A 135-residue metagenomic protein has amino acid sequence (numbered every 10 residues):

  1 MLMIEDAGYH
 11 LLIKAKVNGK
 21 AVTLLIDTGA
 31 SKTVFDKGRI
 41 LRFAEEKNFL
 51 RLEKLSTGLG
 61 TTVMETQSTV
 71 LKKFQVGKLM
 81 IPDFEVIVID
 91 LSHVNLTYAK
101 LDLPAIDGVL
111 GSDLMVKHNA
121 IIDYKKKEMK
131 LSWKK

Functional and structural regions predicted by a protein language model:
M1-K135: Pepsin/retropepsin-fold aspartyl endopeptidases
